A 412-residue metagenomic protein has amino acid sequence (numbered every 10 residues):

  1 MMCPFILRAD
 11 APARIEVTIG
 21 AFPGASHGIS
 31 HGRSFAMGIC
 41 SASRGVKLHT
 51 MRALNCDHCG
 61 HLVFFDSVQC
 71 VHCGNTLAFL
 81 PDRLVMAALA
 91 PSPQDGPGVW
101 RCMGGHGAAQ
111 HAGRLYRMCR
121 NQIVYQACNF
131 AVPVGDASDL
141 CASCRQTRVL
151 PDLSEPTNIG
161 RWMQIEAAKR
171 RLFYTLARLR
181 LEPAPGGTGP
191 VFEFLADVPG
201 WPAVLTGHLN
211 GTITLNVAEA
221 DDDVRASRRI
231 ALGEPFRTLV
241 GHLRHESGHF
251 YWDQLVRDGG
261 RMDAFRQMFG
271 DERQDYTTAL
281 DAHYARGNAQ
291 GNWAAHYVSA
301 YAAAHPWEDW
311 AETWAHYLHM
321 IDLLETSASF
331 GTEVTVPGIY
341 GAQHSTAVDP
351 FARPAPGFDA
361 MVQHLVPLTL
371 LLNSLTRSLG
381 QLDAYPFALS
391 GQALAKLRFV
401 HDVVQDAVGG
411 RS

Functional and structural regions predicted by a protein language model:
A53, S67, V99, G113-Y116 (+2 more regions): Residues immediately within or flanking Cys/His clusters that coordinate Zn2+ in small zinc-binding modules
C56, C70-C73, C102, C119 (+1 more regions): Short cysteine-rich clusters marking metal-coordination/redox-active sites
G60-V63, L77, I123-Q126, V132 (+1 more regions): Cys/His-rich microdomains that often coordinate metals
H61, A302-S412: Pan-zinc metallopeptidase signature
D152, P156, G160-D222: Auxiliary, metal-adjacent structural segments of Zn-dependent hydrolase domains
D223-L243: Short pre-active-site segment immediately N-terminal to the catalytic Zn-binding motif
R237-R257: Active-site recognition of the HExxH zinc-binding catalytic motif
W252-E308, T313-L323: Post-HExxH zinc-binding segment in Zn-dependent metallohydrolases
